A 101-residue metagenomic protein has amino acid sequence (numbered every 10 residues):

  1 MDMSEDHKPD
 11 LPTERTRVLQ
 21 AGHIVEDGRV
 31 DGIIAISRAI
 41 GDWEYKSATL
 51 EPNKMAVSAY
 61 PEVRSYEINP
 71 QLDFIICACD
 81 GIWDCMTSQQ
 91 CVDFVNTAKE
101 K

Functional and structural regions predicted by a protein language model:
M1-K101: PP2C/PPM-type serine/threonine phosphatase catalytic core, specifically the conserved beta-strand-loop-alpha-helix
